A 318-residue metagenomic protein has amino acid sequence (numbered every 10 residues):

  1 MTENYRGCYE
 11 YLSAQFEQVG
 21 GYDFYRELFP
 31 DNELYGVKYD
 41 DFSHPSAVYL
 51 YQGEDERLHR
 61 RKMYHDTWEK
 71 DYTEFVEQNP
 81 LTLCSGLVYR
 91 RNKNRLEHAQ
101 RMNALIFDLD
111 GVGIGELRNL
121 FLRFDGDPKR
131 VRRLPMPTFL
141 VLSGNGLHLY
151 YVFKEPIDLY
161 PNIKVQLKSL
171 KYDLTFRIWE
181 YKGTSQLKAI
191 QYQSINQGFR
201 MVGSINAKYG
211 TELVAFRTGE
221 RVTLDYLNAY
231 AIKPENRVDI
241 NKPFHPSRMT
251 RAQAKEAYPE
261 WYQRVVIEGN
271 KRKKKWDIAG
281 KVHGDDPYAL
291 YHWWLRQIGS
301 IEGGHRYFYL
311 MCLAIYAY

Functional and structural regions predicted by a protein language model:
M1-A104, G115-E116, G126-K129: DNA replication initiation on ssDNA origins
W68-K70, K182-I267: Catalytic "initiation/cleavage/transfer" segments centered on a nucleophilic residue and adjacent nucleic-acid-engaging
E74, Q78-N79, G144, H148 (+2 more regions): Short, well-structured alpha-helical interface segments that form or flank functional binding sites
L87-E97, F121-L142, S185-Q191: Catalytic micro-motifs at enzyme active sites that drive phosphoryl/nucleotidyl and oxygen chemistry
F107, R133-Q166, Q191-K208: Histidine-centered divalent-metal-coordination microenvironment in nucleic-acid enzymes
D110: Anionic group-transfer/hydrolysis microenvironments
E116-G126, F153-G183, Y209-Y230: Helical (often loop-to-helix) elements that flank the catalytic cores of nucleotide-handling enzymes
E155-I157, V238, K242-Y318: Modules that initiate DNA replication and primer synthesis
